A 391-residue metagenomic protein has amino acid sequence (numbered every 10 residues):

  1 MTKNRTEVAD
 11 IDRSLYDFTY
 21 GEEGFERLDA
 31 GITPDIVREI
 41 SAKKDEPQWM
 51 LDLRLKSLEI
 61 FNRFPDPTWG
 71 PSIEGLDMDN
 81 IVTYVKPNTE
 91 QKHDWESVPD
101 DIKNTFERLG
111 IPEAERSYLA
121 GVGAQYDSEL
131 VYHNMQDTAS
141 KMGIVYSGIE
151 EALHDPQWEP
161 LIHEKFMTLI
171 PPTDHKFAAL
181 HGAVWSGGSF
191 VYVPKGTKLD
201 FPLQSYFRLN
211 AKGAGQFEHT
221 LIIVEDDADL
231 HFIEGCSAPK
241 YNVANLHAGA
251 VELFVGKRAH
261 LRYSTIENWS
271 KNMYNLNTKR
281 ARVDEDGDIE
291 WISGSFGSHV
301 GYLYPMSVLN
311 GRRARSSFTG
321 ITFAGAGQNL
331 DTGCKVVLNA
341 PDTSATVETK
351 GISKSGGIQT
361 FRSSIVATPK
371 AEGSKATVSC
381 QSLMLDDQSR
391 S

Functional and structural regions predicted by a protein language model:
M1-E218, E225-D227, G235-C236, P369 (+2 more regions): N-terminal leader/transition segments
N134, V145-S391: Conserved beta-strand/loop scaffold segments within soluble protein domains that form the structured core and edges
